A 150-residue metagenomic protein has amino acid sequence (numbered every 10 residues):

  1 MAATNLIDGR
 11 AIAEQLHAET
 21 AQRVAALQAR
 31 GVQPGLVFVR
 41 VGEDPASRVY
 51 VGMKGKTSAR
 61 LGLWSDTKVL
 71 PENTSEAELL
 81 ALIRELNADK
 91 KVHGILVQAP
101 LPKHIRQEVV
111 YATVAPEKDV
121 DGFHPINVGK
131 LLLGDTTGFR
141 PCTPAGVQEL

Functional and structural regions predicted by a protein language model:
M1-R30: Positively charged, low-complexity intrinsically disordered leader regions
G9, A13-T20, S47, V51 (+4 more regions): Generic structural signal for well-ordered, non-membrane alpha-helical segments in soluble metabolic enzymes
Q33-G42: Short beta-strand segments enriched in small/hydrophobic residues
V41-A59, D135-L150: Glycine-rich phosphate/diphosphate-binding loop of Rossmann-like nucleotide-binding domains
S58-N73: Short beta-strand elements in bilobed, periplasmic/extracellular small-molecule ligand-binding domains
E78-K90: Short, well-structured alpha-helical segments in soluble
H93-L150: Anion-binding alpha/beta catalytic cores of soluble intermediary-metabolism enzymes, centered on
